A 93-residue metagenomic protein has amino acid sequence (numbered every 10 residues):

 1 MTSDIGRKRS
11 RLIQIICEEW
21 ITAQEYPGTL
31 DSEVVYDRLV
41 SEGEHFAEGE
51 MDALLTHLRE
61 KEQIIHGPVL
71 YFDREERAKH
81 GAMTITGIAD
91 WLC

Functional and structural regions predicted by a protein language model:
M1-P27: Short alpha-helical segments that sit at the start of domains
K8-R9, I13-Q14, S32, M51 (+1 more regions): Short amphipathic alpha-helical segments that mediate assembly, nucleic-acid/protein binding, or membrane association
A23-L39: Short acidic, hydrophobic short linear motifs in intrinsically disordered regions
P27, F46, H66-P68: Eukaryotic partner-binding/assembly regions in large regulatory complexes
H45-E60: Short amphipathic alpha-helical interaction segments
R59-F72: A short, conserved structural fragment
R77-C93: Short, amphipathic alpha-helical interaction segments positioned at domain boundaries
